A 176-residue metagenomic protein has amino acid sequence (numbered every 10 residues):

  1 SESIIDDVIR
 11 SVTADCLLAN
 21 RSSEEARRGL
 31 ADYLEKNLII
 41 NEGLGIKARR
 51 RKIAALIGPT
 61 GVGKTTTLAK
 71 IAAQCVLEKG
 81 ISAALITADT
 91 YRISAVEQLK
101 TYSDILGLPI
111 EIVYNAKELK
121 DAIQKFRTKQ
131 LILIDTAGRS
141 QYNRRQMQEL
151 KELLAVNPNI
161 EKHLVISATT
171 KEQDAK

Functional and structural regions predicted by a protein language model:
E2-V62, T66-A83, T87-T90, T101-Y102 (+2 more regions): Primarily NTPase-proximal linker/entry elements flanking Walker-type ATP/GTP-binding cores
A48, F126-R127: A short, aliphatic-rich alpha-helical micro-motif
A84, V96-Q98, I105, Y114-K125 (+2 more regions): Conserved catalytic-core segment of NTP-binding enzymes
